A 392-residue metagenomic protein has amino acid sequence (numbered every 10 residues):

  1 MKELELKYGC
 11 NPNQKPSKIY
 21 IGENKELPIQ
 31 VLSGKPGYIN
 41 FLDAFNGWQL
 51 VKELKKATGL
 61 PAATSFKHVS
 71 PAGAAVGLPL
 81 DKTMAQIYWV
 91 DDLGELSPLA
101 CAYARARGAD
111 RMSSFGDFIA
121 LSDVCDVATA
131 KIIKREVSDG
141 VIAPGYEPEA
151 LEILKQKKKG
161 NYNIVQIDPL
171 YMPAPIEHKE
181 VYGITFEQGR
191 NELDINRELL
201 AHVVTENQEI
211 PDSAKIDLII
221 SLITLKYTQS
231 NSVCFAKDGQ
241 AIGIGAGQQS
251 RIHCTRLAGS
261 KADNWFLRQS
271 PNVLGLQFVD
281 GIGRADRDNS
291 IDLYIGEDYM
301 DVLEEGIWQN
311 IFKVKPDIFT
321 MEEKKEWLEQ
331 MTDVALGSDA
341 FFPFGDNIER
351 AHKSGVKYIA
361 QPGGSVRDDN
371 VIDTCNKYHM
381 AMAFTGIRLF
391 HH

Functional and structural regions predicted by a protein language model:
M1-L199, A214-S232: Active-site loops and adjacent core secondary-structure elements that bind or stabilize anionic groups
E23-K35, A109-F115, G189-Q208, A285-I307 (+2 more regions): Gly-rich Lys/Arg/Thr-decorated short loops/hinges at beta-loop-alpha junctions or inter-strand turns that position
P36, N40, A214, G247 (+2 more regions): Alpha-helix N-cap/helix-initiation motif
E53, Y227, N264-R268, K353 (+1 more regions): Conserved helix-loop functional segments at active or binding sites
A57-S65, I164-I167, S230-K237, L267-F278 (+1 more regions): Flexible, glycine/charged-enriched surface loops at secondary-structure junctions
S70, C125, K237-Q240, F342 (+1 more regions): Active-site-proximal loop/turn and secondary-structure-junction residues that shape catalytic pockets, frequently
A72-M112, I242-F341: Glycine- and Gly-Pro-enriched alpha-helical subdomains that act as flexible, kink-prone "lid/hinge" or packing modules
D117, L121-S122, R135-V165, L170-M172 (+5 more regions): C-terminal binding/interaction regions
